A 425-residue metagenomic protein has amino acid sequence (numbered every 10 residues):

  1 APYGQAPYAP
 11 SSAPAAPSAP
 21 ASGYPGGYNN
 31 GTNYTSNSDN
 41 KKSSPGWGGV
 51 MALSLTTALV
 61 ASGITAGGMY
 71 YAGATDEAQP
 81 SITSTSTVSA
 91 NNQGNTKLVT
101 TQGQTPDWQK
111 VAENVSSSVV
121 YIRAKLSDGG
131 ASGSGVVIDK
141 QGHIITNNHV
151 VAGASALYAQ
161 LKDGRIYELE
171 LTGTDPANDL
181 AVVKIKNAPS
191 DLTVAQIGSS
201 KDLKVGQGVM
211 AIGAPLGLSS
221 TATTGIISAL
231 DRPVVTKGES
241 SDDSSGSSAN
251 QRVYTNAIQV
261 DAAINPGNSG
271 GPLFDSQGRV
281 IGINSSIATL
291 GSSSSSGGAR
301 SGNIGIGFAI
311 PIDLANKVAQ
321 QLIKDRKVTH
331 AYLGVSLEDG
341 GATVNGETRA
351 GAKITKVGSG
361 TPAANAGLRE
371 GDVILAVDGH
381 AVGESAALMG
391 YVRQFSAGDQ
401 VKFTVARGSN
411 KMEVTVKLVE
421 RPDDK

Functional and structural regions predicted by a protein language model:
A1-G46: Intrinsically disordered, low-complexity Pro/Gly-rich regions
G46-A342, S359, M389, R393 (+2 more regions): Serine-dependent protease modules
I144, A363-S385: Conserved PDZ fold ligand-binding element
A152, S301, A376-T404, N410-K411: PDZ domains, with a preference for the canonical peptide-binding region formed by the helix
P272, N345-E347, P362-V373, Q394: A short glycine-leucine-enriched loop at secondary-structure breakpoints that most characteristically corresponds
T343, K353-A363: Eukaryotic tandem repeat interaction scaffolds
